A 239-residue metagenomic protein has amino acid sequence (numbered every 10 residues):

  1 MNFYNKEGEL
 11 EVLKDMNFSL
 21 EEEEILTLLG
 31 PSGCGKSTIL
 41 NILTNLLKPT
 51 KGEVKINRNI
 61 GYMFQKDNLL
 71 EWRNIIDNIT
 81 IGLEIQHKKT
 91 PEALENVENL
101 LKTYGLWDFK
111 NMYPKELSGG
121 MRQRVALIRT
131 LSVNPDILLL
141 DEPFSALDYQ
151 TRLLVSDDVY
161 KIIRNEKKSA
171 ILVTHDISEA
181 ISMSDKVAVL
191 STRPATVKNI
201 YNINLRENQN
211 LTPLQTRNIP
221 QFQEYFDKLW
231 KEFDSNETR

Functional and structural regions predicted by a protein language model:
N2-D15: A short, flexible loop at the N-terminus of ABC-type nucleotide-binding domains that lies
L29-P31: The feature captures the beta-strand-to-loop junction immediately N-terminal to the Walker
T44: Helix-to-loop junction immediately C-terminal to a conserved catalytic motif
R73-T80: Short coil-to-helix segment of the ABC ATPase nucleotide-binding domain corresponding to the Q-loop/switch region
P91-F109, K161: Conserved ABC ATPase "signature" region
M112-K115, V133: Conserved signature/switch motifs of ABC ATPase nucleotide-binding domains
L138-D141: Catalytic Walker B motif of ABC-type/P-loop ATPase nucleotide-binding domains
